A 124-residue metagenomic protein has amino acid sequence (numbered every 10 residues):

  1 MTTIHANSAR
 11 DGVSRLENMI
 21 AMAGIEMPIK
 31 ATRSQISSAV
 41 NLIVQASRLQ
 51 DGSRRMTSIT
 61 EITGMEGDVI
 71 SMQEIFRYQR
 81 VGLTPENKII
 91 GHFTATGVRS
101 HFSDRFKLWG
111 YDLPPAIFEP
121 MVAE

Functional and structural regions predicted by a protein language model:
M1-G67: Conserved P-loop NTPase nucleotide-binding/switch module
G52-E124: NTP-binding/hydrolysis catalytic cores, primarily Walker-type P-loop NTPases
